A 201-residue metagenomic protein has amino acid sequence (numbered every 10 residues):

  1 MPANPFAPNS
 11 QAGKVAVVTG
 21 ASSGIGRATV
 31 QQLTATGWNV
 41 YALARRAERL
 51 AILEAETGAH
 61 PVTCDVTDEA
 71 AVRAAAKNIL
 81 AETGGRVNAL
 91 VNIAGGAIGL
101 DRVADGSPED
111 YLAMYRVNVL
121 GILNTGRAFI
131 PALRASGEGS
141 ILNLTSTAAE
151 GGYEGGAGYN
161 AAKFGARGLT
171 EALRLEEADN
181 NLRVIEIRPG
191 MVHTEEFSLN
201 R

Functional and structural regions predicted by a protein language model:
S22-S23: Conserved glycine-rich cofactor-binding loop
T36-A51: Conserved glycine-rich Rossmann-like NAD(P)H-binding loop of the short-chain dehydrogenase/reductase
C64-A75, P108: The beta1-alpha1 cofactor-binding region of Rossmann-like NAD(H)/NADP(H)-dependent oxidoreductases
D101-V103, D110-L112: Substrate-binding pocket helix/loop in short-chain dehydrogenase/reductase
G126, A162: Active-site helix of classical SDR
S146: Residue(s) in the substrate-gating loop at a strand-loop-helix junction that position the organic substrate next
G151, A172-L182: Active-site-adjacent segment of SDR/Rossmann-fold oxidoreductases
